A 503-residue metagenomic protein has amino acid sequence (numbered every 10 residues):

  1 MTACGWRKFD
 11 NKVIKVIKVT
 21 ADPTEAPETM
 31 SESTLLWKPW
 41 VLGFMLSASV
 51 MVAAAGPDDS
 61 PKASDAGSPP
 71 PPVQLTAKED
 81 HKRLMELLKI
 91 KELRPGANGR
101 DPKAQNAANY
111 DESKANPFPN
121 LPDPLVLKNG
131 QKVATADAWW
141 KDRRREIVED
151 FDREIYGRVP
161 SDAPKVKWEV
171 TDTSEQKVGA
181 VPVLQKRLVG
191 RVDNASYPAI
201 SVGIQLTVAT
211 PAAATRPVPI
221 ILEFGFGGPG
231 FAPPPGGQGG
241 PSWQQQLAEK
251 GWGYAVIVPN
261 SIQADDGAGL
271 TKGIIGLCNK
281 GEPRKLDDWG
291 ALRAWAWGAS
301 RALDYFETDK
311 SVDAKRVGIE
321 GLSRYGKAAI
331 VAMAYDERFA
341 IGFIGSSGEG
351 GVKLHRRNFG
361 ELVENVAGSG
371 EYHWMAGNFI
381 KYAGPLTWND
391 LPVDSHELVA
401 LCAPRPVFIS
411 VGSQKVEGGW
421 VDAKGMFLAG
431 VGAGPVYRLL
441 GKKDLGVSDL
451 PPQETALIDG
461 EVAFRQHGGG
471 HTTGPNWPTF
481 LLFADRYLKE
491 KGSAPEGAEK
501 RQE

Functional and structural regions predicted by a protein language model:
G56-G157, F483, G492-E503: N-terminal pre-domain segments of enzymes
D137, K141, R158-V218: N-terminal cap/lid segment of alpha/beta-hydrolase-fold proteins
P217-A314, G348-R357: Cap/lid segment of the alpha/beta-hydrolase catalytic domain
V312-S323: Alpha/beta-hydrolase fold nucleophile elbow
G321-M333: Glycine-rich nucleophile elbow surrounding the catalytic serine of serine-hydrolase chemistry
I341-L398, D422-D449: Mobile cap/lid helix-loop segments that gate and shape the active-site cleft of serine hydrolases
W374, K424, L428-K500: C-terminal catalytic histidine-bearing segment of alpha/beta-hydrolase fold enzymes
A403-D422, H467-G469: Conserved strand-to-loop "acid loop" that flanks and positions the catalytic carboxylate
